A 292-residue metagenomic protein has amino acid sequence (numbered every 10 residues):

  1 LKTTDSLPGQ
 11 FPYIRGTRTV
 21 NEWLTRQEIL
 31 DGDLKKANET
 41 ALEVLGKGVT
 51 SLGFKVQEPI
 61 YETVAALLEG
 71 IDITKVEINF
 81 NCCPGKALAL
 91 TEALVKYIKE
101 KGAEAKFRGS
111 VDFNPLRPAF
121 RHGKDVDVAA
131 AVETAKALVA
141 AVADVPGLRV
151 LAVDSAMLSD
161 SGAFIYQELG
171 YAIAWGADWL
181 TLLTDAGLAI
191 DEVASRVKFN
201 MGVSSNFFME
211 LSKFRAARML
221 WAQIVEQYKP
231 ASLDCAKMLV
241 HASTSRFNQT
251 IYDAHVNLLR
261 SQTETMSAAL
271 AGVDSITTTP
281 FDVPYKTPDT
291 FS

Functional and structural regions predicted by a protein language model:
L1-N206, K237-H241, A269, S275-T279: Catalytic alpha/beta active-site cores
A172, K198-S292: Active-site capping/gating regions of soluble enzymes
